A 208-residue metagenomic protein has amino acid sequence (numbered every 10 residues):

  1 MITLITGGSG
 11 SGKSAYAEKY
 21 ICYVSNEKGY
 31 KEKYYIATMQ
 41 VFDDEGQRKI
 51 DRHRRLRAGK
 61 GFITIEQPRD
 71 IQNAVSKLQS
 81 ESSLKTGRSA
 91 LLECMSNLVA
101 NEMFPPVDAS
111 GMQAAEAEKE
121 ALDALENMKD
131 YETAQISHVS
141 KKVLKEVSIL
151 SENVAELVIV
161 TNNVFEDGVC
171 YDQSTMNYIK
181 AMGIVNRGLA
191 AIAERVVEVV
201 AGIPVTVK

Functional and structural regions predicted by a protein language model:
I2-L4, E32, S89-L91, E156-V158: Residue-level preference for the first positions of well-ordered beta-strands
I2-S80: Conserved P-loop
A17, H53, L91, N162 (+1 more regions): Residue-level signal for inorganic ion chemistry
K28-Y30, R57-G59, K85, E152-V154 (+1 more regions): Short, well-ordered coil/turn elements that cap or connect secondary structure elements
I36, T64-E66, L91-C94, I159-V160 (+1 more regions): Short, conserved beta-strand edge motifs with alternating hydrophobic and charged residues
Q40-D43, S96-L98, V164-E166, I203-V205: Conserved nucleotide-binding/hydrolysis micro-motifs of P-loop NTPases
K60-H138: Helix-adjacent hinge/juxtasegments
F104-K208: Replace "adjacent to P-loop NTPase cores in ATP/GTP-dependent enzymes" with "adjacent to NTP-binding cores
